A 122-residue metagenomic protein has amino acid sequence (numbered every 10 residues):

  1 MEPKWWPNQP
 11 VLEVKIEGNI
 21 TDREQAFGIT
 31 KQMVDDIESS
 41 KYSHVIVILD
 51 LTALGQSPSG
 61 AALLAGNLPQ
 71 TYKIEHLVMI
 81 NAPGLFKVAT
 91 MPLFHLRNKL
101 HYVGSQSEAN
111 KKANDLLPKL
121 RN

Functional and structural regions predicted by a protein language model:
M1-N122: Amphipathic, Lys/Arg-enriched alpha-helical "gate/interface" segment within cytosolic domains that mediates
